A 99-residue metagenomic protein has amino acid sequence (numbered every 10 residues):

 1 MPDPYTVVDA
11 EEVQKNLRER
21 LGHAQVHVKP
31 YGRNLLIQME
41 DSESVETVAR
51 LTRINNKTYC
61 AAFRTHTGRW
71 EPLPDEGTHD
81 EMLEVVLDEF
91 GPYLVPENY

Functional and structural regions predicted by a protein language model:
M1-K15, F63-Y99: Mixed-charge, Lys/Arg-enriched low-complexity segments
M1-S42, R69: Negatively charged, low-complexity tracts enriched in Asp/Glu with abundant Ser/Thr
N16, N34, N55-N56, N98: Detector for Asparagine
I37-F63: Short, conserved beta-strand/beta-arch hydrophobic-aromatic motifs that form part of recognition grooves or interface
